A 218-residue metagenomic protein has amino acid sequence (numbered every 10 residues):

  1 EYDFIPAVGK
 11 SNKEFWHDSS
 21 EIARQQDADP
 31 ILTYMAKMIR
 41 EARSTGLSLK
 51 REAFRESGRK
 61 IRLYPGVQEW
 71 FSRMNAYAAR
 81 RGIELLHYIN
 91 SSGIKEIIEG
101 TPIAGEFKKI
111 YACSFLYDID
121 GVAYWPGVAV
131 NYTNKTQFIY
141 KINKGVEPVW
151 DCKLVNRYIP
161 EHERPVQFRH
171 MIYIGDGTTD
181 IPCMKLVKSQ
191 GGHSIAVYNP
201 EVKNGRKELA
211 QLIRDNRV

Functional and structural regions predicted by a protein language model:
E1-I119, N216: Alpha-helical substrate-recognition element adjacent to the catalytic core
D3-S11, D18-I22, Q167-V218: Mg2+-dependent phosphoryl-transfer enzymes with acidic/Ser/Thr/Gly-rich catalytic loops
A23-D27, Y34-M38, C113-F115, D120-D151: Low-complexity, serine/threonine/proline-enriched polar segments
V67, N156-R157, D180, G205: Amphipathic coiled-coil/heptad-repeat helices and related helical stalk/stem segments that mediate oligomerization
A76-L85, R164-R169, Q190-H193: Short, surface-exposed connector motifs at secondary-structure boundaries
E99-T101, G121-A123, C183-L186: A short secondary-structure junction signal
T136-T178: Conserved Lys-Pro-Asp/Glu-containing loop-to-beta segment of HAD-superfamily phosphomonoesterases, centered on
